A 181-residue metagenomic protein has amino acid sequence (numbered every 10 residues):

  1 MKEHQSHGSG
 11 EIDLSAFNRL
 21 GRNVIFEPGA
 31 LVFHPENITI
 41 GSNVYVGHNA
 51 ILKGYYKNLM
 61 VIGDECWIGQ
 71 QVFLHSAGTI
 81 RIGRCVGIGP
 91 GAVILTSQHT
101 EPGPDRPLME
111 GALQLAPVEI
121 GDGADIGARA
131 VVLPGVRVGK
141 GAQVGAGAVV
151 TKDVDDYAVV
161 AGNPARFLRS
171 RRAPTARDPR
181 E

Functional and structural regions predicted by a protein language model:
M1-G21: Extreme N-terminal tail/first-helix region
K2-S9, P28-I40, Y45-P134, N163-P164 (+1 more regions): Flexible, glycine/small-residue-enriched loop-and-beta-strand segment within the central core of proteins
S15, G121-A124, R129, G139 (+1 more regions): N-terminal hydrophobic or amphipathic segments with adjacent small-residue motifs that include Sec signal peptides
V24: Active-site anion-handling motifs in enzyme catalytic cores
R137-A161: C-terminal/domain-terminus segments
